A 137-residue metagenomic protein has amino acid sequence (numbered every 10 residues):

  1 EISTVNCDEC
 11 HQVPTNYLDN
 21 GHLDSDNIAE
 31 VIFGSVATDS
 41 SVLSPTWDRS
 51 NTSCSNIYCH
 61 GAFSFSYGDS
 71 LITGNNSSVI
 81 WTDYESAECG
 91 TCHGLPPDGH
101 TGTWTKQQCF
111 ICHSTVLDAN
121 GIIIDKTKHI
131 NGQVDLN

Functional and structural regions predicted by a protein language model:
E1-N137: Flexible linker/context regions in extracytoplasmic redox proteins
